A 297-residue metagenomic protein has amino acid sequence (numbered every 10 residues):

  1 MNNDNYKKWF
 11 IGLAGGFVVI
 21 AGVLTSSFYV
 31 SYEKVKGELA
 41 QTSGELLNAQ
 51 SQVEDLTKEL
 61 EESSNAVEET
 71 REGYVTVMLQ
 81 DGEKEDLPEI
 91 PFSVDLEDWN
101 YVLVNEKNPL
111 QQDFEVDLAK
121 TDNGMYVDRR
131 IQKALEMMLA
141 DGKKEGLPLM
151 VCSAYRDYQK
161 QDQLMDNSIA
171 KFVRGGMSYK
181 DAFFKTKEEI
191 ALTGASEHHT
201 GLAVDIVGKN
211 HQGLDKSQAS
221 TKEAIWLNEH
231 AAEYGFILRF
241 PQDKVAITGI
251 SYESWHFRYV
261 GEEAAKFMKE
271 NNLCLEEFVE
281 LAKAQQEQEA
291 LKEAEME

Functional and structural regions predicted by a protein language model:
D4-G12, I20-A154, Y158-E297: Extracytoplasmic cell-surface/polysaccharide-interacting catalytic and binding patches
